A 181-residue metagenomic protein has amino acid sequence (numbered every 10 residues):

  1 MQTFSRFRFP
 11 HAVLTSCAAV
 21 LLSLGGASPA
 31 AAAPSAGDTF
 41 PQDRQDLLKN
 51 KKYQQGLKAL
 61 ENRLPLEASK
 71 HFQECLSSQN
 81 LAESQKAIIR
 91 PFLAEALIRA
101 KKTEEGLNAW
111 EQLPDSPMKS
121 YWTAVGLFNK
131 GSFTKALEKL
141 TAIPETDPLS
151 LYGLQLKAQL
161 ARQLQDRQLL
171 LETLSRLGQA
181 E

Functional and structural regions predicted by a protein language model:
P29-I89, E95, R99-K101, N108 (+1 more regions): N-terminal leader/linker segments that initiate helical-solenoid repeat arrays
C75-L76, L113-P114, I143, L177: Alpha-helical solenoid scaffolds that mediate protein-protein interactions, centered on TPR/SEL1-like repeats but also
